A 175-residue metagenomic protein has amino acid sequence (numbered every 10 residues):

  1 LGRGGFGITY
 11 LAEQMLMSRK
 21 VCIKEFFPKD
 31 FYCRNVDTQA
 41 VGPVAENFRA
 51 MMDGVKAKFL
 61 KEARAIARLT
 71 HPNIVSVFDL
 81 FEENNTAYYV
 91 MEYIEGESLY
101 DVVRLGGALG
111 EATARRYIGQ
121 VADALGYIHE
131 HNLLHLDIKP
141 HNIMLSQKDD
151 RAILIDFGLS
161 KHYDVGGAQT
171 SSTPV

Functional and structural regions predicted by a protein language model:
I8: Conserved N-lobe ATP-binding subsite of Hanks-type protein kinase domains, especially the beta3 VAIK lysine
E13-K20, F27-F31: Conserved N-lobe loop of protein kinases adjacent to the ATP-binding glycine-rich P-loop
V36-R68: AlphaC helix of the eukaryotic protein kinase fold
L80: Activation-segment/catalytic-loop signature of the eukaryotic protein kinase fold
N84-S98, V102: Conserved short submotifs of the Hanks-type protein kinase catalytic core that shape the nucleotide-binding pocket
Y117-I118: Activation segment signature within eukaryotic-like protein kinase domains
D123-L133: Protein kinase catalytic-loop region centered on the HRD/HxD motif
